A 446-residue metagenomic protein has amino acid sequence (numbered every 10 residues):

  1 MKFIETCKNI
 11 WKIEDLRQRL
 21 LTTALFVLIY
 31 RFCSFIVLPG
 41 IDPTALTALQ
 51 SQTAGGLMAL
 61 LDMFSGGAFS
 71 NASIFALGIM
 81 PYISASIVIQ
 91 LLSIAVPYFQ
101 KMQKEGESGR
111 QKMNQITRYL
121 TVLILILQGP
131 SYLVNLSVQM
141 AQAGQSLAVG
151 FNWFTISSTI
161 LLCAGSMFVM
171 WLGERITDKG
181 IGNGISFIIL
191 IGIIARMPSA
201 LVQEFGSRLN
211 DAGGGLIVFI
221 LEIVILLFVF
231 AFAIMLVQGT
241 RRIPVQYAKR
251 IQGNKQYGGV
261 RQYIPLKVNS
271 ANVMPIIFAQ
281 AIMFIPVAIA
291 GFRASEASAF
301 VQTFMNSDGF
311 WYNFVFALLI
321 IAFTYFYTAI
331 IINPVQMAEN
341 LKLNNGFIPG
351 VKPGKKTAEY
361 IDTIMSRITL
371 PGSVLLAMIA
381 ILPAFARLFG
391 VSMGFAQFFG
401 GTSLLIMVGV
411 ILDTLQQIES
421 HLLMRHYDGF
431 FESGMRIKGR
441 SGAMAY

Functional and structural regions predicted by a protein language model:
M1-Q103, S108-Y446: N-terminal cationic and glycine-rich segments that engage phosphates or anionic surfaces
